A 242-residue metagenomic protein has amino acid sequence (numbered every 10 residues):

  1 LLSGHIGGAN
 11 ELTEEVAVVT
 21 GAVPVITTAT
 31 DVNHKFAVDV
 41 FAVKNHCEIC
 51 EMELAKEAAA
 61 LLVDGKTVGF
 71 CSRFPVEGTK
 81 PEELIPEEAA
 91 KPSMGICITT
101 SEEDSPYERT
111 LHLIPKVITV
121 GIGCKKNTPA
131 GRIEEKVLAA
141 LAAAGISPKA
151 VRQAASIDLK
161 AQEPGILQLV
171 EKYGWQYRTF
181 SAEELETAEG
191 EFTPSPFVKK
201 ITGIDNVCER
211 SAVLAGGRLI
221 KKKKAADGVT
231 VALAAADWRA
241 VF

Functional and structural regions predicted by a protein language model:
L1-V19, V23-E48, V63-A161, A236: Conserved mixed alpha/beta catalytic, RNA-binding, or beta-rich assembly cores of soluble enzyme, regulatory
L1-V32, I157, I166-N206: Long, charge-dense
A37-D39, E189-T193, A232: Short secondary-structure transition/capping segments
K44-M52, F197-D205, F242: Short, structured secondary-structure boundary patches
K56-E88, T193-A225: Long, charged alpha-helical interface segments
M94-P106, T110-L113, C208-F242: C-terminal edge-of-domain segments
P129, Q162-I166, T187-E189, V229: Short active-site-adjacent structural elements
